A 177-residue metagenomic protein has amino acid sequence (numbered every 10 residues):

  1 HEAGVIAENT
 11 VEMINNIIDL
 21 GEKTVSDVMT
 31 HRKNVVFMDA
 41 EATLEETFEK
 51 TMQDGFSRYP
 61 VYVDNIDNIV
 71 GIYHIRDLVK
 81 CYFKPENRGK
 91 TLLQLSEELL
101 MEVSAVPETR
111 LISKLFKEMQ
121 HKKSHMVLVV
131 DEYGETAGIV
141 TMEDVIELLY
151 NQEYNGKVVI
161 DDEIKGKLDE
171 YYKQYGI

Functional and structural regions predicted by a protein language model:
H1-I177: Cytosolic regulatory modules rich in charged/polar residues
